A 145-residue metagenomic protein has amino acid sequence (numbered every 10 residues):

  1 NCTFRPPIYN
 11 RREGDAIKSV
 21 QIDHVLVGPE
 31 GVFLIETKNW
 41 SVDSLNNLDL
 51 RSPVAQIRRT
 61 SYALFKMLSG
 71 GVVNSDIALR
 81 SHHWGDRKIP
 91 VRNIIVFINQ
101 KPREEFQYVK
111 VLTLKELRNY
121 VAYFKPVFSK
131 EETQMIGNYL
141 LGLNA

Functional and structural regions predicted by a protein language model:
N1-V20, S41-N47, R51, A55-A145: Surface-exposed interaction regions that form or flank ligand-binding interfaces
I17, L26-V42: Active-site beta-strand-loop-beta-strand hairpin of nuclease catalytic cores that positions key catalytic residues
D23: Phosphate-centric recognition/catalysis
